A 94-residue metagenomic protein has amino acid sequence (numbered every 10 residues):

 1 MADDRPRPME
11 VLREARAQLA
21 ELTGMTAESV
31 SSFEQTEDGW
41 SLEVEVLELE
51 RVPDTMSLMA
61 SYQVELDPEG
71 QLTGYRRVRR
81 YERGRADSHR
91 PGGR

Functional and structural regions predicted by a protein language model:
A2-F33: Short, non-transmembrane alpha-helical segments in secretory-pathway proteins
A2-P6, R77-R94: Short, charged, intrinsically disordered terminal tails
R16-L19, T23, V44, Y62-L66: Amphipathic alpha-helical interface segments used for dimerization/assembly
E21-L22, L47-L58, D87: Short, cysteine-centered beta-strand-loop-beta hairpins and adjacent loop/turn segments enriched in charged/polar
G24, V44, M59, R77-R79 (+1 more regions): A charge-rich, low-complexity, intrinsically flexible signal that marks solvent-exposed coils, linkers, repeats
Q35-W40, D67-Q71: A short, structured loop/turn motif at beta-sheet edges
D38-E48: A short hydrophobic beta-strand element
D54-R80: A short, surface-exposed beta-strand/turn
